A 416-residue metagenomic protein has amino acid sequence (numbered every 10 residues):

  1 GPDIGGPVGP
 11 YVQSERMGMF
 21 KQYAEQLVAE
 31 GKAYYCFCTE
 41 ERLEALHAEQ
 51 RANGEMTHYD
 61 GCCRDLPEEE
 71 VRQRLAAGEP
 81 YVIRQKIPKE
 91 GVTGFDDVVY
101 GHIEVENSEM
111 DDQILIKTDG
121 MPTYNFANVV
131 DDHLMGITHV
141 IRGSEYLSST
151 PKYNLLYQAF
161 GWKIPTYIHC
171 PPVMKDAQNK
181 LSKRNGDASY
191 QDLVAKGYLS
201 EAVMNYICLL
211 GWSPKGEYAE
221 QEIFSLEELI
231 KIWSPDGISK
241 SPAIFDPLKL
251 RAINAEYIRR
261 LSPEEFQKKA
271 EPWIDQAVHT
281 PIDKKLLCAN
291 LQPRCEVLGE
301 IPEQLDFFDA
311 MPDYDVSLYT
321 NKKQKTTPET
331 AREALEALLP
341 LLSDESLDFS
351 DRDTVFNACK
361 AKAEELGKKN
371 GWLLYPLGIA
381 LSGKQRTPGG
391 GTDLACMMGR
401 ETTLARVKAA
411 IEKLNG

Functional and structural regions predicted by a protein language model:
G1-P7: A glycine-rich helix N-cap at a beta->alpha junction
P10-S14, F37, I116-K117, M135-Y146 (+5 more regions): Conserved phosphate-binding loops in nucleotide/dinucleotide-binding enzymes
Q13, Q26-H169, K175-L181, S189: Active-site cores that bind ATP or allylic diphosphates and position pyrophosphate for catalysis
V28, K32-Y35, H47-Q50, G54 (+7 more regions): A generic secondary-structure signal for well-formed alpha-helical elements
L193-E201, K240-D246, V278-L287, E364-W372: Structural motif
Y206-I207, W233, N254, C288-C295 (+2 more regions): Short alpha-helical scaffolding segments that buttress acidic/His motifs in well-ordered protein cores
P263-L366: Small-residue-rich helix-loop
D353-N415: Charged substrate- and nucleic-acid-binding regions of tRNA-handling and nucleotidyl-transfer enzymes, centered on
